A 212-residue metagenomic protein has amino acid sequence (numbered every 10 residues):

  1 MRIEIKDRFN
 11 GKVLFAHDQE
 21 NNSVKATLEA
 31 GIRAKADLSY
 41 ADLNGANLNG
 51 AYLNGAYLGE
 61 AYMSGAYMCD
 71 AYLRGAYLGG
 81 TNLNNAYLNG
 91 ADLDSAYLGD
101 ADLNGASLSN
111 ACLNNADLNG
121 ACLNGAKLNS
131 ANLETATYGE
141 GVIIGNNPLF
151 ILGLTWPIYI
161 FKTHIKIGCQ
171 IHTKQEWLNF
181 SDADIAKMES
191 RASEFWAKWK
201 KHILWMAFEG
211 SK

Functional and structural regions predicted by a protein language model:
M1-D37, E140-K212: N-terminal capping/linker segments that flank leucine-rich repeat
Q19-T155: Tandem repeat scaffolds
